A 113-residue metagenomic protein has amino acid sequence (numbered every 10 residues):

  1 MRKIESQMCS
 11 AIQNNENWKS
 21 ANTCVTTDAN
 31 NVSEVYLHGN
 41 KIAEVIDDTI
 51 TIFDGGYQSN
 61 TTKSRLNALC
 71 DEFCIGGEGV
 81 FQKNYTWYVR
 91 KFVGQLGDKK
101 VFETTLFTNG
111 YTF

Functional and structural regions predicted by a protein language model:
M1-F113: Terminal leader/tail segments of proteins
